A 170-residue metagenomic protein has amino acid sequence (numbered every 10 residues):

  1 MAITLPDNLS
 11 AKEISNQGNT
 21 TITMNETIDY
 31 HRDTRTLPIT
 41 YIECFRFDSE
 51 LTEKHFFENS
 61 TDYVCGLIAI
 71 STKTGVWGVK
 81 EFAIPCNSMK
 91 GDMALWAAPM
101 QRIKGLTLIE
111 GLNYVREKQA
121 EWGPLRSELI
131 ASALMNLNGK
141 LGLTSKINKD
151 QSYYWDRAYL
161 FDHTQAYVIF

Functional and structural regions predicted by a protein language model:
A2-F170: N-terminal capping/lid subdomain adjacent to the active-site entrance of alpha/beta enzymes
